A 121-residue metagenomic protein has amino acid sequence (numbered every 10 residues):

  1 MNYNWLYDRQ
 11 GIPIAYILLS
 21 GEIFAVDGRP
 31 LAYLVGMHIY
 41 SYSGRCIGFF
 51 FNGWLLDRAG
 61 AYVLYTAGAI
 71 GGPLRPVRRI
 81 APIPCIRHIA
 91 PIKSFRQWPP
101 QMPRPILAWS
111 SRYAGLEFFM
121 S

Functional and structural regions predicted by a protein language model:
M1-I12, R45, F51-S121: Long terminal segments
M1-P30: N-terminal leader/targeting segments and the first structural element of proteins
F24-R29, Y40-S43, L55-A59: Short, surface-exposed, low-complexity cationic segments
